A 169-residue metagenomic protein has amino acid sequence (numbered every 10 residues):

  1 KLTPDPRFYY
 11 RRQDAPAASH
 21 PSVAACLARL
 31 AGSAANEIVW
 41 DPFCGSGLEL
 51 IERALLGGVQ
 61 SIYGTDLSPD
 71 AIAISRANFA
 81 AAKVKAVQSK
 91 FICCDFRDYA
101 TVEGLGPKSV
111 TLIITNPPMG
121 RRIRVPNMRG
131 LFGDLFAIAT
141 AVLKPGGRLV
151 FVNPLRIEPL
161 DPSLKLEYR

Functional and structural regions predicted by a protein language model:
K1-R169: Class I S-adenosyl-L-methionine-dependent methyltransferase catalytic core
